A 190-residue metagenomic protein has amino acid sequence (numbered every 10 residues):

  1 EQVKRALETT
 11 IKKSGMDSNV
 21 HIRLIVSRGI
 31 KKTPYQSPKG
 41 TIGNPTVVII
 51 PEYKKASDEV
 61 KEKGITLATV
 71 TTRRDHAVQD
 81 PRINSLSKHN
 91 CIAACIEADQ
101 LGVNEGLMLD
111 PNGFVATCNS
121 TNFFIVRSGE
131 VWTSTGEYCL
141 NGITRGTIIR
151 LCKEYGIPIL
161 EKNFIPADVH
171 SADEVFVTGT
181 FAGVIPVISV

Functional and structural regions predicted by a protein language model:
E1-L107, P111-N112, R150-V190: Conserved alpha/beta cores of soluble small-molecule-handling proteins
G106-L107, F114-G136, N141: Glycine- and Gly-Pro-enriched alpha-helical subdomains that act as flexible, kink-prone "lid/hinge" or packing modules
G142-T147: Feature captures the catalytic cores and cofactor-binding loops of soluble hydro-lyases/lyases that act on carboxylate
